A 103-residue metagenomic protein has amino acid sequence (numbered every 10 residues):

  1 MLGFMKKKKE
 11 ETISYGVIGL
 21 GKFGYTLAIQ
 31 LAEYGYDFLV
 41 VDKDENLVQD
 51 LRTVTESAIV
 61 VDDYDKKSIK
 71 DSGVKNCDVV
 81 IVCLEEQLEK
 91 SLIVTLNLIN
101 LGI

Functional and structural regions predicted by a protein language model:
M1-I103: Cytosolic regulatory regions of ion transport systems
